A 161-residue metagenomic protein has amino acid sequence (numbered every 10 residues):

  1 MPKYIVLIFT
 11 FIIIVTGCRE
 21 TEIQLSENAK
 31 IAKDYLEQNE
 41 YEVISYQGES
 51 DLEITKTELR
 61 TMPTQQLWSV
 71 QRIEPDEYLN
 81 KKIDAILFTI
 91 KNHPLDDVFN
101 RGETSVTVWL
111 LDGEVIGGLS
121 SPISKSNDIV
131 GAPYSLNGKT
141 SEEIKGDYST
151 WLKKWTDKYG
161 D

Functional and structural regions predicted by a protein language model:
M1-I8: Positively charged n-region of N-terminal signal peptides that target proteins for export
I13-G17: C-terminal motif of bacterial Sec signal peptides marking the signal peptidase cleavage site
R19-T21: Bacterial signal peptide processing site
S26-Y46: Post-signal peptide N-terminal segment of mature Sec-exported envelope proteins
Y46-D112: Mature extracytoplasmic domains of secretory-pathway proteins
L95-D112, I116-N137: Gly/Pro-enriched, hydrophobic low-complexity segments that function as extracytoplasmic propeptides/linkers
I123-D161: C-terminal partner/receptor-binding element of secreted or periplasmic proteins
